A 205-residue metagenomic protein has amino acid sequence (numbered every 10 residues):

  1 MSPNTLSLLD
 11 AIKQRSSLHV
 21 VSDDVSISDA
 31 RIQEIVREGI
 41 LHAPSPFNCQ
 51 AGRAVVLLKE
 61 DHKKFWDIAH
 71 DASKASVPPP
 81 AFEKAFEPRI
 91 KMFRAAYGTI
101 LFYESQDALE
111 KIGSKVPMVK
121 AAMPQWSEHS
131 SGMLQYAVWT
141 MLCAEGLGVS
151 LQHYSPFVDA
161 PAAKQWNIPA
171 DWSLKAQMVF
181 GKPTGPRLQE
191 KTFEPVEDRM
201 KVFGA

Functional and structural regions predicted by a protein language model:
M1-G98, G204-A205: N-terminal amphipathic, basic helical "cap/leader" segment at the start of enzyme domains
P3-N4, L8-I12, S16-H19, S173-A205: C-terminal helix-cap and adjacent tail motif
G39-I40, Q106, K115-K164: Small-aliphatic-rich amphipathic alpha-helix that forms the alpha element of a beta-alpha
V56-L58, E104, K182: A general secondary-structure junction signal
K64-W66, A108-I112, R187: Short acidic/glycine-rich loop or secondary-structure boundary segments that cap or lie
H70-D71, G113-A122, T192-F193: Short, surface-exposed, charged loop/turn segments at secondary-structure junctions
A72-S73, N167-A170: Short, hinge-like loop/turn segments at secondary-structure boundaries
T99-Y103: Active-site-flanking beta-strand signature of metal-NTP-handling nucleotidyl enzymes and homologous cyclase-like
